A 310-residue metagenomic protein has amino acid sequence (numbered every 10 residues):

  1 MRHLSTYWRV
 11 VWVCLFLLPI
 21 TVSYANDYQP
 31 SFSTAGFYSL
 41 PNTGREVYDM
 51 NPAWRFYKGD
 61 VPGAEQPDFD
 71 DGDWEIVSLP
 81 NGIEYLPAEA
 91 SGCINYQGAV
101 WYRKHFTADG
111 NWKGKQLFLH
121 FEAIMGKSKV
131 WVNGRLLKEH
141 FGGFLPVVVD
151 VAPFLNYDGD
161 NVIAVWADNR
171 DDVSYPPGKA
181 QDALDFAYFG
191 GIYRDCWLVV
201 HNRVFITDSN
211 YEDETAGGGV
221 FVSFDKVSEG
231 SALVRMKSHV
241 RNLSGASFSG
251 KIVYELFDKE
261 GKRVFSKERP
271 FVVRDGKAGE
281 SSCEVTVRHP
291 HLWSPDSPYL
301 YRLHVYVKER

Functional and structural regions predicted by a protein language model:
M1-W12: Bacterial N-terminal signal peptides that target proteins for export
V10-T21: Bacterial N-terminal signal peptides
S23-A25: Boundary at the C-terminal end of the N-terminal hydrophobic targeting segment
Y28-L40, Y48, D60, Q97-D213 (+2 more regions): Accessory beta-strand-rich segments of carbohydrate-active enzymes
V132, E229-V272, G279-C283: Beta-strand-rich binding/interaction modules
V147-P153, A278-V287: Exposed aromatic-hydrophobic patches
W166-D168, E255, S297-E309: Internal, hydrophobic beta-strand segments that form the core of beta-sheet-rich folds
F205-L243: Surface beta-strand/loop "capping" patches
